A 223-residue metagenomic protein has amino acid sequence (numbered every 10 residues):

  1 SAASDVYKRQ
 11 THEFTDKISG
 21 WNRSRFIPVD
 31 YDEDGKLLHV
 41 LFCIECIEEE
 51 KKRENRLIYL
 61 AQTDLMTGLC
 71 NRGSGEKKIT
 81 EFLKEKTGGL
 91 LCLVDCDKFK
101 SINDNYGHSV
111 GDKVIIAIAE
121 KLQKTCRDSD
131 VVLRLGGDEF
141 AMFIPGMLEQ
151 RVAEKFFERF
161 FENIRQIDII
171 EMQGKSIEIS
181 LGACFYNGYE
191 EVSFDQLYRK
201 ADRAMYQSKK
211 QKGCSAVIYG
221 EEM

Functional and structural regions predicted by a protein language model:
A2-Y7: Short, small-residue-biased leader/transition segments that mark boundaries at the very start of proteins
T11, K124-S129, F161-G174, Q207: Short catalytic/binding micro-motifs of nucleotide second-messenger systems
D16, R134, I164-S180, K209 (+1 more regions): Catalytic core regions of nucleotide second-messenger enzymes
W21-D30, K36-L65, G73-L83: Signal-transducing coiled-coil linker helices
K36-H39, G88, C214: Short beta-strand edge/capping elements of PAS-family sensory modules
E45-C46, V94, P145: PAS-associated C-terminal
E50, F157, Q173, Y186-C214 (+1 more regions): Catalytic-core segments of nucleotide cyclases and related cyclic-nucleotide turnover enzymes
I58-Q62, C70-L90, D97-R127, L133-M142 (+3 more regions): Conserved long alpha-helical elements within nucleotide-processing catalytic cores of c-di-GMP signaling and class III
